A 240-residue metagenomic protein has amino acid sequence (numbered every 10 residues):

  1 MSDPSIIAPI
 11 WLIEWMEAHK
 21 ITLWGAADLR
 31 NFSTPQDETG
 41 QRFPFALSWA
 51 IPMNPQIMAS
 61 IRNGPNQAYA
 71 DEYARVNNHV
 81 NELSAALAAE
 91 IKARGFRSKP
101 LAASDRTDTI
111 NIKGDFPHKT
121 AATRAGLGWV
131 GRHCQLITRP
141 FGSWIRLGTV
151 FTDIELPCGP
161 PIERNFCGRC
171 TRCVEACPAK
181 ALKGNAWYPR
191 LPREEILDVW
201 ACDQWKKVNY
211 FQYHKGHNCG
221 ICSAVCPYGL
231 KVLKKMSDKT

Functional and structural regions predicted by a protein language model:
M1-R75, E82: Non-catalytic, usually N-terminal nucleic-acid engagement modules in DNA/RNA processing proteins
R75-T240: Catalytic cores of enzyme domains
